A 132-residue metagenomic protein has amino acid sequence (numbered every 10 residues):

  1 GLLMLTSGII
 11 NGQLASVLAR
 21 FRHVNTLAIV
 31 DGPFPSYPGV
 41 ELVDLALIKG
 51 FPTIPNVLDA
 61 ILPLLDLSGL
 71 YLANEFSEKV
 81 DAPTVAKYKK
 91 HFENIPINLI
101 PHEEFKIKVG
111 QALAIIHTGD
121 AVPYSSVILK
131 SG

Functional and structural regions predicted by a protein language model:
G1-L2, A15-V17, E41-D44, K87-K90 (+1 more regions): N-terminal start-of-chain detector that recognizes signal peptides and the immediate post-cleavage beginning
L3-V40, D44-A46: Long, hydrophobic N-terminal alpha-helical segment
Q13, V30-G32, Y37, L45 (+4 more regions): Fold-independent oxyanion-binding glycine-rich loops and adjacent beta-strand/coil segments at enzyme active sites
V17, F21-V24, A60-S68, H91-I95 (+1 more regions): Change "in soluble alpha/beta enzymes" to "in soluble alpha/beta proteins
R22-N25, G39-V40, D66-L67, G110-A112 (+1 more regions): Short coil/turn connectors at secondary-structure junctions
P35-Y37, L45-L70, E78-K90, E104-I107: Feature captures the catalytic cores and cofactor-binding loops of soluble hydro-lyases/lyases that act on carboxylate
P83-G132: Glycine-rich, aromatic-bearing surface loops/beta-hairpins
